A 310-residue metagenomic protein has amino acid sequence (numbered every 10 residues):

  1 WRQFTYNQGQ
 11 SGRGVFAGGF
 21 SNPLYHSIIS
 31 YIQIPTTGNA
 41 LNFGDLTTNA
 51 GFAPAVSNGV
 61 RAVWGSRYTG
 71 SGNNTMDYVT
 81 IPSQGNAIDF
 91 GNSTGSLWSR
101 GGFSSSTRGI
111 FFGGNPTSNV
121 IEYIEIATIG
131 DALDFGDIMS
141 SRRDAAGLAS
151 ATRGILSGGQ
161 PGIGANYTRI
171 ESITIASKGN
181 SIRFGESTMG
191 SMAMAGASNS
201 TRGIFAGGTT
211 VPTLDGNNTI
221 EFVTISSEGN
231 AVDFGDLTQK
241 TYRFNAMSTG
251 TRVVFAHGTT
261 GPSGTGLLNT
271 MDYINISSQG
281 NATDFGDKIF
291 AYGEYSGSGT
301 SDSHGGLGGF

Functional and structural regions predicted by a protein language model:
W1-F310: Polar, enzyme-active/binding microenvironments
